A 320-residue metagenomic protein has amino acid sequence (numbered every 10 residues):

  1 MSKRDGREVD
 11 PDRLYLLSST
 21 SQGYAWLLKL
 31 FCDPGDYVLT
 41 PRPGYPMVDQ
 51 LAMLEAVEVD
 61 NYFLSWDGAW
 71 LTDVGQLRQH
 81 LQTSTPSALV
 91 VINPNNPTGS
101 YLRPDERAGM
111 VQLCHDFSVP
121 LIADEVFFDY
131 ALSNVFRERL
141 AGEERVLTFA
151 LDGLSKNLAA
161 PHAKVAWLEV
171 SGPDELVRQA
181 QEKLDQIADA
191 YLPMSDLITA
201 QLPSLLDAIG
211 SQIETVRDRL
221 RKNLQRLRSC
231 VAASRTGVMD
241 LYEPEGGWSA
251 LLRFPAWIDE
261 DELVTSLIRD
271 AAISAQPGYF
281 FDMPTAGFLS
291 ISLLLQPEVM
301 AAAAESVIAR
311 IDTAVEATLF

Functional and structural regions predicted by a protein language model:
M1-Y37, W257-D261: Phosphate-binding glycine-rich loop
K29-V91, P104: PLP-dependent aminotransferase-like
T40, N61, A123, A275-P277: Hydrophobic residues in well-ordered beta-strands that form the structural core
E55, S84, D116-F117, A271 (+1 more regions): Helix C-cap/helix->beta junction micro-motif
G68-R137: Active-site phosphate-binding strand-loop segment of PLP-dependent enzymes
Q79, S266-A275, F281-F320: PLP-dependent enzyme catalytic core of the Aspartate aminotransferase-like
G142-R221: Conserved core segment of the aminotransferase class I/II
P203, D218-R228, D240-R253, T285: Conserved glycine-rich beta-strand-loop-beta hairpin in the small C-terminal domain of fold type I
